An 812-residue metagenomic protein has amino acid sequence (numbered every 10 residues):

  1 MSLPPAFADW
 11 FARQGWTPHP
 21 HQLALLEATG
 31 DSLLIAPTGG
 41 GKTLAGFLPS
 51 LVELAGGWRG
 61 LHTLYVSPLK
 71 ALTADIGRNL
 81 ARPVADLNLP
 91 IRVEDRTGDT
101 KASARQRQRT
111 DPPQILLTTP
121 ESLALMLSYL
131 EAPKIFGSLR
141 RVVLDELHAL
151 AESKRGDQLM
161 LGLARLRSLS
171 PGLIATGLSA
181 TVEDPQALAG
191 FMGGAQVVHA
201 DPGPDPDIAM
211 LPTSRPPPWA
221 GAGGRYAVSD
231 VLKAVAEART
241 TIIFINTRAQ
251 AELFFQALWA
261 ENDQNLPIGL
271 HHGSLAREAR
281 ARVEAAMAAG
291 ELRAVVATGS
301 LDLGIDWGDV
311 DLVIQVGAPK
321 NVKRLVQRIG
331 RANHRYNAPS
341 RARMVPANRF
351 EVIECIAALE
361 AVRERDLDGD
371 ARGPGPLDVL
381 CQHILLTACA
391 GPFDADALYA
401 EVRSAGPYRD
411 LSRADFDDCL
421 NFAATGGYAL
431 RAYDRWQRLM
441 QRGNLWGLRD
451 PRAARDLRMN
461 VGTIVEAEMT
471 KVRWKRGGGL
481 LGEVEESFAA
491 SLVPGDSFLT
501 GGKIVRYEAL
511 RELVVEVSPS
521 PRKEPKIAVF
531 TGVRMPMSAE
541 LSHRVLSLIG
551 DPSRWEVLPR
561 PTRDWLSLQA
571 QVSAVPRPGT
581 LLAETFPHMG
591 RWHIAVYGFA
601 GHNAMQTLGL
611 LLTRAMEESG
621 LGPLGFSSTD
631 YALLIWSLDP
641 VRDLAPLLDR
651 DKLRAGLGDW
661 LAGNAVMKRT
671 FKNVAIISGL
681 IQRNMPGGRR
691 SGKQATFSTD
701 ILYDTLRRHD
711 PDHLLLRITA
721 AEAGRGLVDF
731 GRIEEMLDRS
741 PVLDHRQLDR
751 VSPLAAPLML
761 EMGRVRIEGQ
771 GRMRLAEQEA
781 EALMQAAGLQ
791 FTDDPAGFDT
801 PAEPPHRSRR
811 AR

Functional and structural regions predicted by a protein language model:
M1-A12, T17-E27, D31-G40, A45-N444: Helicase motor core with emphasis on the C-terminal RecA-like subdomain
P18, I464-E466, L492, L499: Short, well-ordered loop/turn sites that connect or cap secondary structure elements
Y399-V402, G406-M469, E483, A528 (+1 more regions): Extended, highly charged accessory segments
Q441-N444, K475-G477, L510-L513, D639-P640: Short acidic-glycine loop/turn motifs at beta-strand connectors
K471-K475, S518: Short, acidic/hydrophobic/Gly-rich beta-strand patch recurrent on exposed beta strands that often constitutes part
G478-S497: A conserved acidic, glycine/proline-rich C-terminal tail/linker
K503-L510: Short beta-strand-centered aromatic/proline hotspots
R511-A528: Short, solvent-exposed secondary-structure boundary/capping segments
